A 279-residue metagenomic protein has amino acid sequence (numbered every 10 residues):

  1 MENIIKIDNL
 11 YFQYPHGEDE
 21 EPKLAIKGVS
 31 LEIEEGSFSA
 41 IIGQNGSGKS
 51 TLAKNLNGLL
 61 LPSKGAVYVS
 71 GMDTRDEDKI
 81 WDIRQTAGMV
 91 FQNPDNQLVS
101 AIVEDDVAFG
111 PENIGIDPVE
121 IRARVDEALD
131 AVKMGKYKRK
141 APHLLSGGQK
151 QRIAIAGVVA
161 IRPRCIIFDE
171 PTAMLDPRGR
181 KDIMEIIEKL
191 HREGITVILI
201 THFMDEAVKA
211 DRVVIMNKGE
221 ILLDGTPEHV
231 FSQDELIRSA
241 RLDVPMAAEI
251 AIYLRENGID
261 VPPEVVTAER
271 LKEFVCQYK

Functional and structural regions predicted by a protein language model:
I42-Q44: The feature captures the beta-strand-to-loop junction immediately N-terminal to the Walker
N57: Helix-to-loop junction immediately C-terminal to a conserved catalytic motif
G65-R75, I83: Conserved ABC transporter NBD signature motif
V119-Y137: Conserved ABC ATPase "signature" region
A141-L145, Q149: Conserved ABC ATPase signature
I166-D169: Catalytic Walker B motif of ABC-type/P-loop ATPase nucleotide-binding domains
